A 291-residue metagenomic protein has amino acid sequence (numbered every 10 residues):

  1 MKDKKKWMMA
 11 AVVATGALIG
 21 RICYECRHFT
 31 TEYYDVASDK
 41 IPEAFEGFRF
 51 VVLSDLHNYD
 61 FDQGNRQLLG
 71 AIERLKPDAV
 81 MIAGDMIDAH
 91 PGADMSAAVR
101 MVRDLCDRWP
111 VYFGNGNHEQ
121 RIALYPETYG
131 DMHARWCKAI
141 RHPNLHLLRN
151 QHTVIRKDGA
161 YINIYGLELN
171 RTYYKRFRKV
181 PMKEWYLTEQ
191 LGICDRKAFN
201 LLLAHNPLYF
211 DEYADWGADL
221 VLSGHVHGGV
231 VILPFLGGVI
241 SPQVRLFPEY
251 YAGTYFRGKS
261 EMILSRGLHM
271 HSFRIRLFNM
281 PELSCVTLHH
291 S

Functional and structural regions predicted by a protein language model:
M1-A44: N-terminal membrane-anchoring alpha-helices
S38-V51, L145, H152-I164, F256-M262 (+1 more regions): Beta-strand-turn-beta hairpins that frame and shape the catalytic cleft of phosphate-ester-processing enzymes
G47-H57, Y161-R171, L201-A204, E261-R266: Active-site-proximal beta-strand elements of phosphoester/diester hydrolases
F48-H146: Membrane-embedded segments
H57, M86-I87, N117-E119, H152-T153 (+4 more regions): Catalytic metal-binding/acid-base residues of hydrolase active sites
D78-A79, Y112, L145-H146, I162 (+2 more regions): Short, Asp-centered acidic motifs that coordinate Mg2+ and/or phosphate in catalytic or ligand-binding sites
A123-N144, H152, K157-N200, F210-D211 (+1 more regions): Binuclear metal-dependent hydrolase catalytic cores centered on His/Asp/Glu-rich metal-binding motifs
L201, N206-S284: Conserved beta-sheet core of the metallophosphoesterase superfamily
